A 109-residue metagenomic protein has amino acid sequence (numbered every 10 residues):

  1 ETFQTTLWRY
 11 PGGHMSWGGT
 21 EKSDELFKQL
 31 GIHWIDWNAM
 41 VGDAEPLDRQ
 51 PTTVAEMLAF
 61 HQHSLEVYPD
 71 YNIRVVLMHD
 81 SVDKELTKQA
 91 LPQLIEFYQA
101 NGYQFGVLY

Functional and structural regions predicted by a protein language model:
E1-L77, S81-Q99, Y103-Q104, Y109: Catalytic domains of cell-wall/extracellular-matrix polysaccharide-remodeling enzymes, centered on de-N-acetylation
